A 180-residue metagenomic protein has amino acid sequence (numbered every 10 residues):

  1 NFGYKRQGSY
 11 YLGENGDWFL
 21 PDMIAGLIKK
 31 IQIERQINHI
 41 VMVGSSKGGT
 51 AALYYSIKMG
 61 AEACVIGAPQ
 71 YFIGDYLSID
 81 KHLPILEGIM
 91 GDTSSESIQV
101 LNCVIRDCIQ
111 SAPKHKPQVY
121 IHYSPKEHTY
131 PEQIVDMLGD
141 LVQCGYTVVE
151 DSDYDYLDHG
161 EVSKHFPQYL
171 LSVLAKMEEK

Functional and structural regions predicted by a protein language model:
F2-F19: Cap/lid segment of the alpha/beta-hydrolase catalytic domain
E14-E34: Alpha/beta-hydrolase active-site loop
R35-S46: Alpha/beta-hydrolase fold nucleophile elbow
V41-V43, V65, Y120-H122: Hydrophobic/aromatic beta-strand patches that form the interior of the parallel beta-sheet core in alpha/beta enzyme
G44-Y54: Glycine-rich nucleophile elbow surrounding the catalytic serine of serine-hydrolase chemistry
Y54-C64: Conserved hydrolase catalytic core segment
I66-D75, P125: Active-site nucleophile loop of the alpha/beta-hydrolase fold
K81-D151, Y156-D158, F166-E179: The feature captures the conserved acid-bearing segment of alpha/beta-hydrolase catalytic domains
